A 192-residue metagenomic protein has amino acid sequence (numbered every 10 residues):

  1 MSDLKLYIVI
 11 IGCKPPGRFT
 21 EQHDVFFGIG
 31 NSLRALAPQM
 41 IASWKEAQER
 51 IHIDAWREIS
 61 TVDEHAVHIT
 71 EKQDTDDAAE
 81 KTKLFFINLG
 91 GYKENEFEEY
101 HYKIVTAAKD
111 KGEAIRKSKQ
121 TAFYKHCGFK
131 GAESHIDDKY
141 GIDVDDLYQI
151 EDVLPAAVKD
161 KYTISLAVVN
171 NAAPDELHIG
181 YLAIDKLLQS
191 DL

Functional and structural regions predicted by a protein language model:
M1-L4, A78-E80: Extreme N-terminus of proteins, especially the signal/transit-peptide cleavage junction and the first residues
S2-P38, A42: The feature marks the first
I10, N88, Y148: Residues in well-ordered beta-strands of folded domains
P16-F19, S32, E46, E94-E98 (+3 more regions): Disordered low-complexity repeat/linker domains
S32-A47, K111-F123: A short, charged, amphipathic alpha-helix used as a generic interaction element across diverse proteins
W44-K81, Y124-L192: Short, mixed-charge low-complexity intrinsically disordered segments
T75-G128, S190-L192: Surface-exposed interaction/gating patches
